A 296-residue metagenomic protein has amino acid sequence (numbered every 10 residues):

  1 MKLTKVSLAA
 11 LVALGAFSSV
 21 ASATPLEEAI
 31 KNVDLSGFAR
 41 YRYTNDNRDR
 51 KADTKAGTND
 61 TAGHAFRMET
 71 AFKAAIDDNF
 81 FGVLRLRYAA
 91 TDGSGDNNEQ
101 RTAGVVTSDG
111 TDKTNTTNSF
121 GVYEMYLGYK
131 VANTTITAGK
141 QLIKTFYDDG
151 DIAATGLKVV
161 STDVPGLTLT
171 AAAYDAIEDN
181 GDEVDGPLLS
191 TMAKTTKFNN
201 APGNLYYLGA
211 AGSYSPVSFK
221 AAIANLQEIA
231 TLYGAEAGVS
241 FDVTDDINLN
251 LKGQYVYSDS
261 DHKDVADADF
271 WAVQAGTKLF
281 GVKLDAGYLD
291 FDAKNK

Functional and structural regions predicted by a protein language model:
K2-K140, L157-T162, F241, D245 (+1 more regions): Beta-barrel outer-membrane channel/assembly domains of diderm bacteria
K31, A62-F66, N118-Y123, K130 (+4 more regions): Residues that define the transmembrane beta-barrel architecture of outer-membrane proteins
L35-A39, G82-L84, I136, L167-L169 (+6 more regions): Transmembrane beta-strands of outer-membrane beta-barrel proteins
Y41-N47, L86-D92, V131-N133, K140-T145 (+7 more regions): Transmembrane beta-strands of outer-membrane beta-barrel pores
D46-R50, G93-N97, Y147-G150, L169 (+4 more regions): Outer-membrane beta-barrel proteins
R67-E69, E124-Y126, G156-K158, Y207-G209 (+4 more regions): Membrane-embedded beta-strand positions in outer-membrane beta-barrel channels/transporters
S119, I143-G156, D175-N180, N200-P202 (+2 more regions): Solvent-exposed loop/turn segments connecting transmembrane beta-strands in outer-membrane beta-barrel proteins
S213, L232-K296: Detector for outer-membrane/organellar transmembrane beta-barrel domains, recognizing the amphipathic beta-strand
